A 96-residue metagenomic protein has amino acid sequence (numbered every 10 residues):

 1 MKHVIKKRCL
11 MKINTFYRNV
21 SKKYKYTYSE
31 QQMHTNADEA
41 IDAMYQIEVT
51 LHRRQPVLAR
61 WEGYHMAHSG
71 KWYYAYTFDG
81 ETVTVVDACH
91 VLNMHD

Functional and structural regions predicted by a protein language model:
M1-E39: Arg/Lys-rich, positively charged N-terminal/basic patches that mediate binding to nucleic acids
Y17, I41-M44, C89: Conserved protein kinase catalytic domain
V20, Y24-T27, L51-L58, D96: Secondary-structure transition/capping residues
Y28, Q32-T35, E39, A59 (+2 more regions): A sequence-level detector of short, solvent-exposed, charge-rich linear segments
D42-H68: A short, surface-exposed loop/turn module that caps and links secondary-structure elements
H65-D96: Enriched for short, Lys/Arg-rich terminal
